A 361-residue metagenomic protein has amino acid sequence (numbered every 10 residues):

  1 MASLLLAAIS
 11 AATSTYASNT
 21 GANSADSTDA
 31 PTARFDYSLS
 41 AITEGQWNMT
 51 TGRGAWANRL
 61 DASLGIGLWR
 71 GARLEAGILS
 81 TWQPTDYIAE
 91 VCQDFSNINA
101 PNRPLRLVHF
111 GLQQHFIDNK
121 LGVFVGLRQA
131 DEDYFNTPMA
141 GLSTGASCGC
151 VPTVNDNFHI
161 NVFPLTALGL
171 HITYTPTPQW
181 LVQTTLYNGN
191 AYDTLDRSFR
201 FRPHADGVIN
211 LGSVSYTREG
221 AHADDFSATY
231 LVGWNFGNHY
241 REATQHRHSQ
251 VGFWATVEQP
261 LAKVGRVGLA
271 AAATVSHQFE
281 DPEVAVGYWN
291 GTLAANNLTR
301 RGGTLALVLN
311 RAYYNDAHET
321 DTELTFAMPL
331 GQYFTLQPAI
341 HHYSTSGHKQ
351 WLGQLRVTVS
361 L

Functional and structural regions predicted by a protein language model:
F35, R70-L74, N119-V123, Q179-T184 (+4 more regions): Repeated loop/turn-to-beta-strand initiation elements of outer-membrane beta-barrel proteins
Y37-G45, L74-S80, V123-Q129, T184-N188 (+6 more regions): Transmembrane beta-barrel strands of outer-membrane/channel proteins
T51-A57, N99-P104, I160-V162, R200-G207 (+4 more regions): Replace "Gram-negative outer membrane beta-barrel proteins" with "bacterial and organellar outer membrane beta-barrel
D61, G65-G189, E283-N290, A294-N297 (+1 more regions): Outer membrane beta-barrel
A62, F110, L170, G212-V214 (+6 more regions): Membrane-embedded beta-strands of outer-membrane beta-barrel proteins, especially the hydrophobic/small aromatic
T173-Y240: Loop-centered beta-sheet repeat module
T217-Y314: Detector for outer-membrane/organellar transmembrane beta-barrel domains, recognizing the amphipathic beta-strand
K349-L361: Outer-membrane beta-barrel "beta-signal"
